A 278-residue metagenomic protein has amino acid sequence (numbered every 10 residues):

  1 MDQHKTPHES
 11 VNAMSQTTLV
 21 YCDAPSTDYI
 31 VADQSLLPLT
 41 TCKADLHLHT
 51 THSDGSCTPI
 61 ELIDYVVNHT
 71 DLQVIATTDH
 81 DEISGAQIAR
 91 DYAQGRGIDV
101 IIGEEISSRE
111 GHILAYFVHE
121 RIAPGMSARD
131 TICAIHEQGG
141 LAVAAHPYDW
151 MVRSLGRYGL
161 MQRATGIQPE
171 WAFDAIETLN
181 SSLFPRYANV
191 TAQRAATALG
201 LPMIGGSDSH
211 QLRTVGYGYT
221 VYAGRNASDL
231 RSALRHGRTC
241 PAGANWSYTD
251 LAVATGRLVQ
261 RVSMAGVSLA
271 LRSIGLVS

Functional and structural regions predicted by a protein language model:
M1-E110, R129-I132, R213: An N-terminally biased module of ancient metal coordination in phosphate/nucleic-acid-related enzymes
D23-S35, L48-S53, A86, H119-V221 (+2 more regions): Domain-core and long-helix interface of multi-subunit machines
L39, E110-I113, E137-G140: Beta-strand-turn-beta hairpins that frame and shape the catalytic cleft of phosphate-ester-processing enzymes
R109-I113, T214-V215, R231-R235: Short, charged, surface-exposed secondary-structure boundary motifs
Y116: An anionic oxygen-ligand recognition environment, strongly enriched in 2H phosphoesterase
G224-H236, C240: Acidic, PIN/NYN-like endoribonuclease modules and their adjacent C-terminal/linker elements
C240-S278: A short C-terminal boundary segment appended to hydrolase-like catalytic domains
